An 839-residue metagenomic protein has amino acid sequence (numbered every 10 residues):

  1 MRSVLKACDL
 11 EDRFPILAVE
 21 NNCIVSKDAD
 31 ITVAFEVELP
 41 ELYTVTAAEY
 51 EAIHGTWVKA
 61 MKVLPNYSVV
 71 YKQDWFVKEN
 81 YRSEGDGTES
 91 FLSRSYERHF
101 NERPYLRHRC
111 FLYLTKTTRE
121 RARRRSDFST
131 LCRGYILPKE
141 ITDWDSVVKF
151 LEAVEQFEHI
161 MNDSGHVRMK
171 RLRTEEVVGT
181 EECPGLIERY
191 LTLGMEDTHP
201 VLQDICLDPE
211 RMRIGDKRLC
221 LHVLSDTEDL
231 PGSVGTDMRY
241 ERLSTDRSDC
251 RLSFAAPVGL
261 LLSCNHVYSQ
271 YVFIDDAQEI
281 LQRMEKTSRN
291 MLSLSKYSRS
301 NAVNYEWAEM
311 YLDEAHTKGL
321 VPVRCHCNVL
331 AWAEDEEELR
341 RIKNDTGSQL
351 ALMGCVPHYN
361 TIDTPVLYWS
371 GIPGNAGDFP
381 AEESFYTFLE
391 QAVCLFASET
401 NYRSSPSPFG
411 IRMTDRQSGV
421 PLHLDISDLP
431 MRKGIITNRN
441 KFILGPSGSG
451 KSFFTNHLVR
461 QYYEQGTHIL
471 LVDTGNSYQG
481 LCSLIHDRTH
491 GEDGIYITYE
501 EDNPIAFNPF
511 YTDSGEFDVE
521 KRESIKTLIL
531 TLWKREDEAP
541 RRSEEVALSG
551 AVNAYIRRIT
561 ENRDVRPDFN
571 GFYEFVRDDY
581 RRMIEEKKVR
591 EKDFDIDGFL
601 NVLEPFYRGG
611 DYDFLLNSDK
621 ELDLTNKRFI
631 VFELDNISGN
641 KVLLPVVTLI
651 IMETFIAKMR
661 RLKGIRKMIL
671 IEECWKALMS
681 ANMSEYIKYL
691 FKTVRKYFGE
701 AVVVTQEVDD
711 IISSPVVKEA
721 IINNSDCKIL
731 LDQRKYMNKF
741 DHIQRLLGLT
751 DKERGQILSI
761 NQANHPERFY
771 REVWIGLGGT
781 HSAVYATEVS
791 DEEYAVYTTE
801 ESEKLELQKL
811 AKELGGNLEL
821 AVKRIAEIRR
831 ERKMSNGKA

Functional and structural regions predicted by a protein language model:
M1-E399: Extended, folded cores of ATP/NTP-driven motor/assembly subunits in large transport and secretion machines
C23-A29, N101-L106, T317-P322, T414-R416 (+3 more regions): Short glycine/proline-enriched loop/turn "hinge" motifs that connect secondary-structure elements and lie
P40, A47-V63, L262, C355 (+9 more regions): P-loop NTPase motor domains
G85-S90, S126-L131, G374-G377, L484-T489 (+5 more regions): Short secondary-structure boundary/capping segments
S427-R460, I469-L481, I495-N503, D635-G755 (+1 more regions): Conserved P-loop NTPase motor cores
I443-T467, K809-A839: A short, charged
T750-A811: Conserved P-loop NTPase
